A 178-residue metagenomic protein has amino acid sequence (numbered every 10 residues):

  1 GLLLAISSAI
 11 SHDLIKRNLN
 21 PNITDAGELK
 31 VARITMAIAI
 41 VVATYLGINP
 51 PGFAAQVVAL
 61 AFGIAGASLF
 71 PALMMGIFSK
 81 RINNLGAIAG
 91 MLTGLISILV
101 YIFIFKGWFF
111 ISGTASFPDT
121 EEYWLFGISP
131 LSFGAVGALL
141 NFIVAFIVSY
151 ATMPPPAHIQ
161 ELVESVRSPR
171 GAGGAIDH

Functional and structural regions predicted by a protein language model:
G1-H178: Membrane-embedded helix-loop-helix hairpins and adjacent transmembrane boundary segments in multi-pass transporters
